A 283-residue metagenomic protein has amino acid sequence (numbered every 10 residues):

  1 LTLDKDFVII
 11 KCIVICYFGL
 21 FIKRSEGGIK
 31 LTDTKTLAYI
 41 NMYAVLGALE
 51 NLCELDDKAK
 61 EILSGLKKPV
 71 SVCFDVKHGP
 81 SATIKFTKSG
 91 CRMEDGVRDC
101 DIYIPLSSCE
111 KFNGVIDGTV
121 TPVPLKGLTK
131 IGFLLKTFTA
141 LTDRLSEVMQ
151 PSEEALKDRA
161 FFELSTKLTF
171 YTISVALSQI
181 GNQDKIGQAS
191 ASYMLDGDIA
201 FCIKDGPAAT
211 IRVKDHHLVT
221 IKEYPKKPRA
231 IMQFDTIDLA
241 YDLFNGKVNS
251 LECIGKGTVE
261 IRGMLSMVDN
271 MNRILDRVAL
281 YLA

Functional and structural regions predicted by a protein language model:
I9-L20: Short, positively charged and aromatic/hydrophobic N-terminal segments
G27-A283: Feature captures hydrophobic
